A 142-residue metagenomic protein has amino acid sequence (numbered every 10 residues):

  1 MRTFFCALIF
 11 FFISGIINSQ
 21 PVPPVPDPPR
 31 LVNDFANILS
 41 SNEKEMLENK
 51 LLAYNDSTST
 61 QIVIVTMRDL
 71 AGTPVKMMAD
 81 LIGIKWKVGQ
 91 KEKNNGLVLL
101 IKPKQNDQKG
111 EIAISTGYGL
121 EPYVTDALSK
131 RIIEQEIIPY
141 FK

Functional and structural regions predicted by a protein language model:
M1-P26: Bacterial Sec-dependent N-terminal signal peptides
Q20-K142: Folded, non-transmembrane soluble domains that reside on the lumenal/extracytoplasmic side of membranes
